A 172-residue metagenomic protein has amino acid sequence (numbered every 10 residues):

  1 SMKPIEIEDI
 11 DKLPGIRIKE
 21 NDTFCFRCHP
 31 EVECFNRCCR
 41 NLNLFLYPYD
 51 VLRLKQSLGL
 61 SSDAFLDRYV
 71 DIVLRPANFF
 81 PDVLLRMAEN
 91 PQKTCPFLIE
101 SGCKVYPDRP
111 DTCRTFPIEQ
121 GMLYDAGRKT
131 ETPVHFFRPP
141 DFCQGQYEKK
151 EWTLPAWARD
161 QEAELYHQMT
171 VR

Functional and structural regions predicted by a protein language model:
S1-R172: Short loop/turn segments that flank or connect secondary-structure elements
